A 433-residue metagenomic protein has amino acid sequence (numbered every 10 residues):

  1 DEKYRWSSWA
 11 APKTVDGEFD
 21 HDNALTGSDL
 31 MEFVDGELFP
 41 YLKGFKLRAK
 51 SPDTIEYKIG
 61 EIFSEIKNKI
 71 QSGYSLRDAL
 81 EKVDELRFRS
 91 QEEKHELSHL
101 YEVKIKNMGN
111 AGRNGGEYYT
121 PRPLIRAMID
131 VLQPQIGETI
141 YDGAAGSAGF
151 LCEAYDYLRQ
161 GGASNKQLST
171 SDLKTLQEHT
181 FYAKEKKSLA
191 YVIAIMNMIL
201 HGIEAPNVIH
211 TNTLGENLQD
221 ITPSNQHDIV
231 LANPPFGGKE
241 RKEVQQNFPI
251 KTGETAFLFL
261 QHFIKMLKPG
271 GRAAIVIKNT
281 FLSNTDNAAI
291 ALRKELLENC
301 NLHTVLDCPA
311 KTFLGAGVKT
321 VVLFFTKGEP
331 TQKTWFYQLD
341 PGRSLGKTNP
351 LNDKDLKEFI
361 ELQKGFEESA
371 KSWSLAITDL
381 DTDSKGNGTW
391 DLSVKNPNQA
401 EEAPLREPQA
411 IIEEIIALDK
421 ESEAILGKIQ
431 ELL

Functional and structural regions predicted by a protein language model:
D1-I136, I209-E216, D307-A310, Q332-D340 (+1 more regions): Non-catalytic, mostly N-terminal accessory regions of nucleic-acid modification and defense proteins
D20-N23, D53, I66, M108-G109 (+21 more regions): Homeobox/homeodomain signature
L38-Y41, A154, A194, L323: Hydrophobic alpha-helical packing residues
D53-I59, Y74-D78, Y101-K106, Q167-L173 (+4 more regions): Short amphipathic alpha-helical segments, especially helix-boundary/capping motifs
G115-A232, G237-K239, V244, K251-G253 (+4 more regions): Conserved S-adenosyl-L-methionine
H210, I221-L433: A conserved structural/catalytic subdomain of Rossmann-like adenosyl-cofactor enzymes
